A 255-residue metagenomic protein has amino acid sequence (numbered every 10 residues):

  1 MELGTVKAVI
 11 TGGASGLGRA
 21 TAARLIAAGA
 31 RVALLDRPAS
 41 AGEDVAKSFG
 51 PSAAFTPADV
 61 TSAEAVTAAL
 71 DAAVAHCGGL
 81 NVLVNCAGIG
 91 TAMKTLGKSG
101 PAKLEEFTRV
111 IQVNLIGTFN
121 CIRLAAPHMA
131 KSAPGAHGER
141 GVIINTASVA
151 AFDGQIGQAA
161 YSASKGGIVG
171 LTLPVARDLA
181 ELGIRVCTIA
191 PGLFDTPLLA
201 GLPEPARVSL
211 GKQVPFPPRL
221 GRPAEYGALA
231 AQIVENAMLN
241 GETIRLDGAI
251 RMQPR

Functional and structural regions predicted by a protein language model:
L3-A33: Canonical Rossmann dinucleotide-binding motif of NAD(H)/NADP(H)-dependent dehydrogenases/reductases, specifically
I89, G100-N120, I144, I168: Catalytic Tyr-X3-Lys loop
G90-T108, P127, K131-H137, G157-A160 (+1 more regions): Conserved mid-core segment of classical short-chain dehydrogenase/reductases
I122, S164, T172: Active-site helix of classical SDR
P127, A176-D178: Alpha-helical segment proximal to the catalytic Tyr-Lys
S148: Residue(s) in the substrate-gating loop at a strand-loop-helix junction that position the organic substrate next
A180, R185, L239-E242: Short, small/polar-rich loop/turn modules that mediate ligand/substrate recognition or access, typified
R222-L246, R251: C-terminal substrate-recognition "lid" of short-chain dehydrogenase/reductases
